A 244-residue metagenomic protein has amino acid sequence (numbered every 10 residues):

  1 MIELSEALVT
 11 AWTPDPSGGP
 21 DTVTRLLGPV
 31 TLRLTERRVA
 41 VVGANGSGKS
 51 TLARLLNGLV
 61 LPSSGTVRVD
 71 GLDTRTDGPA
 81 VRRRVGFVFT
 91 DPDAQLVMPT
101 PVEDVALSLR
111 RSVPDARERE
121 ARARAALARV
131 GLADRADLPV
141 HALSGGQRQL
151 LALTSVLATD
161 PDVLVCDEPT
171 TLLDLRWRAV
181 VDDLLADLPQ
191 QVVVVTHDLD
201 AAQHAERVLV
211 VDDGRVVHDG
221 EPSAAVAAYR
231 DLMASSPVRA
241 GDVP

Functional and structural regions predicted by a protein language model:
V42-A44: The feature captures the beta-strand-to-loop junction immediately N-terminal to the Walker
N57: Helix-to-loop junction immediately C-terminal to a conserved catalytic motif
G65-T76, V81: Conserved ABC transporter NBD signature motif
R117-R135: Conserved ABC ATPase "signature" region
P139-L143, Q147: Conserved ABC ATPase signature
L164-E168: Catalytic Walker B motif of ABC-type/P-loop ATPase nucleotide-binding domains
R215-V238: Conserved beta-strand-loop-alpha-helix hinge in the C-terminal portion of ABC ATPase nucleotide-binding domains
